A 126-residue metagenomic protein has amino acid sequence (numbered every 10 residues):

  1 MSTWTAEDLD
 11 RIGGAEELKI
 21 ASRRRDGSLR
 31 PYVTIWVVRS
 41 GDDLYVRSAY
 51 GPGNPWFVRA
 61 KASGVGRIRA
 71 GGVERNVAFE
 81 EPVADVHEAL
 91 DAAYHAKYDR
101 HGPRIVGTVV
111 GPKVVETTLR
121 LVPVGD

Functional and structural regions predicted by a protein language model:
M1-K19: Extreme N-terminal tail/first-helix region
A6-D8, R23-R24, V106-T108: Short, P/G- and charge-enriched loop/turn segments at secondary-structure junctions
L9, G41, K61-A62: Intrinsically disordered, low-complexity regulatory segments enriched in acidic/serine/proline/glutamine/glycine
L9-D10, W36, V109-G111: Short secondary-structure boundary/capping segments
A15-Y50, F57-V58, A78: Short beta-strand segments
S40-D42, V73, D126: Short strand-connecting beta-turns/loops that link adjacent beta-strands
Y50-V124: Short, structured beta-strand-loop surface elements
